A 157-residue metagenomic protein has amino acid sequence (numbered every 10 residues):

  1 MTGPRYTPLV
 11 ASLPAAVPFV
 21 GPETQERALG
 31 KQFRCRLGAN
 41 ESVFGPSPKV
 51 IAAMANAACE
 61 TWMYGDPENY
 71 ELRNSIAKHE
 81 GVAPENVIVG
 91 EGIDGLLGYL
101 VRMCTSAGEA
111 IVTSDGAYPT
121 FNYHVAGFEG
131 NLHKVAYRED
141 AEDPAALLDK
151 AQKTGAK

Functional and structural regions predicted by a protein language model:
M1-M63, T154: N-terminal "arm"/small-domain region of PLP-dependent enzymes with the aminotransferase-like
W62-K157: Conserved core of the PLP fold type I
